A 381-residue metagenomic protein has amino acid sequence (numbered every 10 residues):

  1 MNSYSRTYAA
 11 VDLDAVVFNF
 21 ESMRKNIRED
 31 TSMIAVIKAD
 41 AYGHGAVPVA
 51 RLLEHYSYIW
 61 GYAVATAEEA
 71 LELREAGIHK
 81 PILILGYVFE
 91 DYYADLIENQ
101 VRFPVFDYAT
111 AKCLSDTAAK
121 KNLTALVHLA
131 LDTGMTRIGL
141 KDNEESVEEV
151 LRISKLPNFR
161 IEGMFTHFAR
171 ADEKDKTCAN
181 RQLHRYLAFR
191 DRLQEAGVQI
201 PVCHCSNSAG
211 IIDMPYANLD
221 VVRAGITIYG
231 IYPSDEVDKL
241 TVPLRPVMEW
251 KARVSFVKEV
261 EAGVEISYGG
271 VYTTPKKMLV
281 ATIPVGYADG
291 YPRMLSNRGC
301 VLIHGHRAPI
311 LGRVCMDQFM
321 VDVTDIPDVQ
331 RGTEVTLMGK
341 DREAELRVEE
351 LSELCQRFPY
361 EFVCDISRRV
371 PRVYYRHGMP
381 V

Functional and structural regions predicted by a protein language model:
N2-L13, V17, E68-E69, V88 (+5 more regions): Active-site anion/phosphate-binding pocket segments in diverse small-molecule metabolic enzymes
N2-V11, A15-F18, K25-H204: Active-site-proximal beta-alpha core segment in soluble small-molecule metabolic enzymes
